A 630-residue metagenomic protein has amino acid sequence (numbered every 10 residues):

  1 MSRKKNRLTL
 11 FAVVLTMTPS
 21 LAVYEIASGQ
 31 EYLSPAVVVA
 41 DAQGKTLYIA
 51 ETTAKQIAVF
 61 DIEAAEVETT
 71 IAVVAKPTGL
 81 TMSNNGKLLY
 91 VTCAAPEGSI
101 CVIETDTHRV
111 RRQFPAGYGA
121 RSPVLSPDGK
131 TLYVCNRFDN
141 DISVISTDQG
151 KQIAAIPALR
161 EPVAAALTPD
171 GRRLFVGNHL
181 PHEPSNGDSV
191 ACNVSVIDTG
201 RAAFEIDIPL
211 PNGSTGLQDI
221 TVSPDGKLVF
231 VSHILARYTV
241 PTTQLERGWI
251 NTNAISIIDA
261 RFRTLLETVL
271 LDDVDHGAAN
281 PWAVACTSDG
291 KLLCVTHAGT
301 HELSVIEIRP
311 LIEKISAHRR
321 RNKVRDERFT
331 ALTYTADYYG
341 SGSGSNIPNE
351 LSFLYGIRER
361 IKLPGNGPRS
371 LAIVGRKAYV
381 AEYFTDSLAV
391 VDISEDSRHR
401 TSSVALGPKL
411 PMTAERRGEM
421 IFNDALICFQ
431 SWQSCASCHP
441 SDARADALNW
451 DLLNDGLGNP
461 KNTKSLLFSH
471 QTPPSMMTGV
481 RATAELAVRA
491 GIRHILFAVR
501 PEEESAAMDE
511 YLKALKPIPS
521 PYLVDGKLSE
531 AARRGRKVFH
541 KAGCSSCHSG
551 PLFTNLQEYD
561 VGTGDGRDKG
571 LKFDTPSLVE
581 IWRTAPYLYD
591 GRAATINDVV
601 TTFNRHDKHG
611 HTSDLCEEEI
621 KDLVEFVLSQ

Functional and structural regions predicted by a protein language model:
E25-G29, E66-I71, R109-F114, K151-I156 (+4 more regions): A short beta-strand motif characteristic of beta-propeller blades
E31, V73, A116, A158 (+5 more regions): Conserved loop/turn at the beginning of each blade in beta-propeller domains
A42-Q43, N84-G86, P127-D128, P169-D170 (+3 more regions): Residue-level detector of Asp-centered blade-edge/turn motifs that repeat once per structural unit in beta-propeller
T52-T53, A94-G98, R137-F138, E183-A191 (+3 more regions): Short, solvent-exposed loop/turn segments at conserved positions within beta-propeller repeat blades
D61-A65, E104-H108, S146-G150, D198-A202 (+3 more regions): Short loop/turn segments that connect beta-strands within beta-propeller blades
V176, A202, I206, Q218 (+4 more regions): Periplasmic c-type cytochrome electron-transfer domains
